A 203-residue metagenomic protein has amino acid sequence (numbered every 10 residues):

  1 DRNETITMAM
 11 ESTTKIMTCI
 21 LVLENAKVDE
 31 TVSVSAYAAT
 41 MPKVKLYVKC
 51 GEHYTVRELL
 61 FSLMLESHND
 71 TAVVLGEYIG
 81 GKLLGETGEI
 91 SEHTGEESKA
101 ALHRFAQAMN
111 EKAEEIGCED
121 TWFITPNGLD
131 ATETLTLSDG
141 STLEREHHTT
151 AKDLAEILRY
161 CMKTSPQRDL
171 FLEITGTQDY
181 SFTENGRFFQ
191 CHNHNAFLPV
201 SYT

Functional and structural regions predicted by a protein language model:
I6, V28-E30, P42-V44, I116-E119 (+1 more regions): Envelope-exposed proteins and targeting segments
A9-S33, L154: Active-site SXXK
T14, A36-A38, C50-E52, S67 (+2 more regions): A mature extracytoplasmic/lumenal domain signature
E24-A38, P166-G176: Short, well-structured active-site flanking segments
N25, A39-Y47, D70-G88, G95: Substrate-binding clefts and substrate-entry loops adjacent to catalytic sites of polymer-processing enzymes acting on
A39-F61, L65: Signal peptide-directed extracytoplasmic domains
L59, E77-Y202: Penicillin-recognizing serine hydrolase domain
